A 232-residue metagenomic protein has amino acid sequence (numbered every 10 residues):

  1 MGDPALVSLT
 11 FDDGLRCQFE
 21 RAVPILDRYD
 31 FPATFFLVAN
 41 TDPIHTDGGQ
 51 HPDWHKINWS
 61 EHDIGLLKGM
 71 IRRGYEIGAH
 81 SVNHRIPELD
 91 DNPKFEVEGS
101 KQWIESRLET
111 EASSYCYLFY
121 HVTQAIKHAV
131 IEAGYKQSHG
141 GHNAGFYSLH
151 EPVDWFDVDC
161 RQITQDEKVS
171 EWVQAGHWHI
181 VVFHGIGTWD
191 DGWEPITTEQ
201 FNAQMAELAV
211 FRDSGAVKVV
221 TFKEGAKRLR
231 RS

Functional and structural regions predicted by a protein language model:
M1, R28, A33, E105 (+2 more regions): C-terminal domain-boundary segment and adjacent tail
D3-C17: Boundary/entry segment of secreted carbohydrate-active catalytic domains
L6-V7, D27-I126, G145-Y147, E151-V153 (+2 more regions): Metal-dependent polysaccharide deacetylase catalytic core of the NodB/CE4 family, i.e., the active-site-bearing domain
D13-C17, H55-L67, T197-N202: Aromatic- and glycine-enriched glycan-recognition loops and surfaces that form the carbohydrate-binding subsites
F19, D63, P93, V97 (+2 more regions): Aromatic/hydrophobic pocket-lining residues that form the small-molecule binding cavity in soluble enzyme cores
E111, H121-K168, V220: His/Asp/Glu-enriched short active-site or ligand-binding loop at hydrolase and phosphoryl-transfer sites
W172-H177: C-terminal anion-handling pockets and recognition modules
